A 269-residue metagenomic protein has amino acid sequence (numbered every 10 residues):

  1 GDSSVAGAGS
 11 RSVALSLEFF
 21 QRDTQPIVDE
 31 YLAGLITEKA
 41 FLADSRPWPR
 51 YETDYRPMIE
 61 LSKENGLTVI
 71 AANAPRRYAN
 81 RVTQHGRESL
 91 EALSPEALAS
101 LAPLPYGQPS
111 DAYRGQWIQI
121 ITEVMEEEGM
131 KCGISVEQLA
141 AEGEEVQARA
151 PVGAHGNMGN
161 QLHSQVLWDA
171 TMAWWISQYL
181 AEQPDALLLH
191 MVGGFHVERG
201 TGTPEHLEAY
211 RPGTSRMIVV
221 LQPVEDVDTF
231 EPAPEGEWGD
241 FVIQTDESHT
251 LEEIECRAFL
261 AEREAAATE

Functional and structural regions predicted by a protein language model:
V5-G7, I59-L61, Y179-L180, L207-R211: A general structural signal for short secondary-structure junctions and capping/turn motifs
G7-R11, P184-D185, G193: Short helix-terminating capping/connector loops at secondary-structure junctions
S10-A14, F19-F20, Q25-Y179: A substrate-binding/cap region within the structured catalytic cores of diverse enzymes
A14-E18, V69-A72, L188-M191, S215-L221: Structural recognition of the beta-strand scaffold that forms the well-ordered cores of secreted hydrolase catalytic
H155, H190, H196: Histidine-centered active-site/metal-ligand motif
W174, L180-E182, A186, F195-E269: C-terminal regions of proteins
